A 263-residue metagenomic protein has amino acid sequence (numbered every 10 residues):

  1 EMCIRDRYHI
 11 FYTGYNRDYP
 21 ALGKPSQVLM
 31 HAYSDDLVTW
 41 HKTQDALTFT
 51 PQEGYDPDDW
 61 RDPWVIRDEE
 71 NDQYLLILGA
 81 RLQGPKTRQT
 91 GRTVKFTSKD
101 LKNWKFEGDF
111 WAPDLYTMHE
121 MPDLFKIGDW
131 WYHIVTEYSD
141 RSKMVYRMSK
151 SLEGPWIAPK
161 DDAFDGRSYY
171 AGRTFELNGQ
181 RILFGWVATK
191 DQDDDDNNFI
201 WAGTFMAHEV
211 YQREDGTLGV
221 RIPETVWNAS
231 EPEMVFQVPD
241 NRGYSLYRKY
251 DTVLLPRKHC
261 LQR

Functional and structural regions predicted by a protein language model:
E1, R5-D62, I66-M121, K126-D165 (+1 more regions): Beta-rich carbohydrate-recognition and catalytic domains
G166, A171: Active-site/pore-lining binding-face segments in mid-to-C-terminal subdomains
R181-L183: Short, well-structured beta-strand segments enriched in hydrophobic/aromatic residues within extracellular or lumenal
F236-R263: Secretory/extracellular carbohydrate-interaction modules and structurally similar beta-sandwich "look-alikes"
